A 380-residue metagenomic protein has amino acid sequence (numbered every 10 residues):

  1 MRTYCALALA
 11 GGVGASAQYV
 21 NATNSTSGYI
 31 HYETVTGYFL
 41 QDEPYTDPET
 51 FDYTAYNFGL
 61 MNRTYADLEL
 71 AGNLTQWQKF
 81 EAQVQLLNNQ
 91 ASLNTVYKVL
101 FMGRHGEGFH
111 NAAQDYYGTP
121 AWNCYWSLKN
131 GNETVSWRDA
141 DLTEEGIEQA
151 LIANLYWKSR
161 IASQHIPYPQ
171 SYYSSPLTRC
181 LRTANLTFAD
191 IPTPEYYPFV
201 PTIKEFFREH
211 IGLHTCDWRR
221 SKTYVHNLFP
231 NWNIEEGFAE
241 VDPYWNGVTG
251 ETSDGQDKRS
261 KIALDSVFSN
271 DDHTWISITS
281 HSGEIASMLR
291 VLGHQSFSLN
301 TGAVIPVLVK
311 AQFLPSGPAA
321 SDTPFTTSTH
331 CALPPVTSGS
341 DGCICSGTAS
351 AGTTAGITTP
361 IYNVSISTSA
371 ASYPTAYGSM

Functional and structural regions predicted by a protein language model:
M1-Q18: Fungal secretory targeting signals
Q18-I203, R208-G212, T223-F229, V248-K261 (+5 more regions): Active-site-proximal alpha-helix that buttresses catalytic centers in soluble enzyme cores
I191, I262-A320: Active-site-adjacent alpha-helix immediately C-terminal to a catalytic or transition-state-stabilizing loop
E205-F207, F238, L308-A311: Residues at the C-termini of beta-strands that transition into short coil/loop
H226-A239: Proline-centered turn/helix-capping motifs that create local helix->coil transitions or kinks
F238-N246: Extended, charged alpha-helical interaction scaffolds
S296, Q312-G317, D322-T326, H330-M380: C-terminal helix/juxtamembrane-tail motif
